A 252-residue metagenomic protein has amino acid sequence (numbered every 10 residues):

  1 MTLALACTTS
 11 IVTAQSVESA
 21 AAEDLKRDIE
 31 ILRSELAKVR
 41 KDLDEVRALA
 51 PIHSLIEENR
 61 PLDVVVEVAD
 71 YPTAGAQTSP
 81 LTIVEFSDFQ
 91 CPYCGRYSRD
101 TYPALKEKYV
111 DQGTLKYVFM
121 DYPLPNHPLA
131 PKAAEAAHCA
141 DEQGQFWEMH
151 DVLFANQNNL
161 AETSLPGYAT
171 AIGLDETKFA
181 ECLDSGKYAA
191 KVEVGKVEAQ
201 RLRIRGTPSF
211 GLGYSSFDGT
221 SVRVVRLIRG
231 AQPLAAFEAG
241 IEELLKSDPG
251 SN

Functional and structural regions predicted by a protein language model:
M1-T2, V12: Cleavable N-terminal signal peptides
C7, V12-P61: N-terminal targeting signals for export/organelle localization
V17-R33, G167-N252: C-terminal cap of thioredoxin/glutaredoxin-like
S19-L36, Q90-C94, Y122-N126, H138 (+3 more regions): Second-shell loop/turn segments in exported
V65-L81, Y109: A short beta-strand-turn-helix
S79, F89-T170, E243-L244: Structural alpha/beta surface segment adjacent to cysteine/selenocysteine redox centers across thiol/disulfide enzymes
T82-E85, K116-F119, S209-G211: Structural recognition of the beta-strand scaffold that forms the well-ordered cores of secreted hydrolase catalytic
I83, C91, F179: Residue-level signature of catalytic and energy-coupling elements of molecular machines, predominantly ATP/GTP-dependent
